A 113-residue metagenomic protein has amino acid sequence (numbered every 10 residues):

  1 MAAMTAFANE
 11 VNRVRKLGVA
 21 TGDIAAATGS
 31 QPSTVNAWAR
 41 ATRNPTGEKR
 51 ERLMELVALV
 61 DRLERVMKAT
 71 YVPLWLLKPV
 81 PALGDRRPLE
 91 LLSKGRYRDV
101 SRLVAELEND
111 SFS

Functional and structural regions predicted by a protein language model:
M1-S113: Non-transmembrane "mature" sequence context
